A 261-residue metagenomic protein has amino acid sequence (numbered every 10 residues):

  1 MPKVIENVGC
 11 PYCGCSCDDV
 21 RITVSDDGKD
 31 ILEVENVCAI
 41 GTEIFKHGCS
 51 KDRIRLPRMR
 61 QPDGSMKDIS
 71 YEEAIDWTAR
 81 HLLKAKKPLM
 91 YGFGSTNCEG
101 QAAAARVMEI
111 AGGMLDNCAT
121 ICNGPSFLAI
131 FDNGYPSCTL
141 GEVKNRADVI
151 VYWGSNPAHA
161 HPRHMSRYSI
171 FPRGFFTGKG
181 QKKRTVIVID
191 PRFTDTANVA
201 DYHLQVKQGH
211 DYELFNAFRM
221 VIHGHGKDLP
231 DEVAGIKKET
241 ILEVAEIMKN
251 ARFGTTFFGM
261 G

Functional and structural regions predicted by a protein language model:
M1-D231, G235-E243, M260-G261: N-terminal export/assembly segments and adjacent metallocofactor-ligating motifs of anaerobic energy-metabolism
K249-G261: A glycine-rich, hydrophobic/aromatic-adjacent loop/helix-cap motif
